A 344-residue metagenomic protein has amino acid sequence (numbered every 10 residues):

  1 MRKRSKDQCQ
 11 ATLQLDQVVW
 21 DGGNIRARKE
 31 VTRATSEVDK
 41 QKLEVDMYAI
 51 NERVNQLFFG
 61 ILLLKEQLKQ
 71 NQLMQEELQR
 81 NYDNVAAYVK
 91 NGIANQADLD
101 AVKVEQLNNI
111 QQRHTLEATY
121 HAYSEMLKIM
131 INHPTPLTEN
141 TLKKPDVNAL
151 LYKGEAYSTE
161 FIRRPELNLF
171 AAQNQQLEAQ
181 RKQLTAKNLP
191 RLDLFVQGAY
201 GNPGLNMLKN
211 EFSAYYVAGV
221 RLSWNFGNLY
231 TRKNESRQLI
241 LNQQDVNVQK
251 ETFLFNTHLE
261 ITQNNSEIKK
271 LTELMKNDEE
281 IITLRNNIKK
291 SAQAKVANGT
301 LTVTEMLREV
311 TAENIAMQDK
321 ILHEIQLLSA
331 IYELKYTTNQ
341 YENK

Functional and structural regions predicted by a protein language model:
M1-K6, D16-V45, N168, K187-Y216 (+2 more regions): Small/polar (Gly/Ser/Thr/Ala-rich) solvent-exposed segments that form structured loops/beta-strands/short helices used
Q8-Q10, Q56, A101, R191 (+1 more regions): Transmembrane beta-barrel architecture of outer-membrane proteins
A11, T35, K42, M74-N81 (+6 more regions): Amphipathic, well-ordered alpha-helical segments in soluble domains
L13-Q17, L127, V220-W224: Residues on the lipid-exposed face of transmembrane beta-strands in outer-membrane beta-barrel proteins
D46, I50-K69, A87, Y123 (+3 more regions): Amphipathic alpha-helical coiled-coil segments
A49-R163, N264-E267, L271, E313 (+1 more regions): Periplasmic alpha-helical coiled-coil/stalk elements that build and connect Gram-negative outer-membrane
N81, Q111-H114, A118, L205 (+3 more regions): Outer-membrane beta-barrel domain signature
G154-G201: Acidic, glycine-rich loop-and-beta core segments that form the ion-binding/anion-interacting portion of active sites
